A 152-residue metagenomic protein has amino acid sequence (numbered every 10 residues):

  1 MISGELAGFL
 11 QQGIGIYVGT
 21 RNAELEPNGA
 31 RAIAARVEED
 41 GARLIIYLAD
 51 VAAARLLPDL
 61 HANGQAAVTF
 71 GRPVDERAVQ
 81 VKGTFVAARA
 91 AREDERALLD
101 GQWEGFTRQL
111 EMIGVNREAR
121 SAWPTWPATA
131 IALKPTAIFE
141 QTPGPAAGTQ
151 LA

Functional and structural regions predicted by a protein language model:
M1-G15: Short, basic/aromatic recognition patches
M1-G4, A49-R55, V115-R117: Charged, amphipathic alpha-helical segments
L6-A7, L57-P58, E118-W123: A generic local secondary-structure boundary/capping motif
Q11-A49, V79: Short beta-strand segments
T20-E24, F70-V74, A137: Short acidic, glycine-rich loop/turn motifs
A34-D75: A short mixed-secondary-structure module that forms the rim of ligand-binding clefts
R77-A152: Charged, gly/pro-rich active-site loop segments
